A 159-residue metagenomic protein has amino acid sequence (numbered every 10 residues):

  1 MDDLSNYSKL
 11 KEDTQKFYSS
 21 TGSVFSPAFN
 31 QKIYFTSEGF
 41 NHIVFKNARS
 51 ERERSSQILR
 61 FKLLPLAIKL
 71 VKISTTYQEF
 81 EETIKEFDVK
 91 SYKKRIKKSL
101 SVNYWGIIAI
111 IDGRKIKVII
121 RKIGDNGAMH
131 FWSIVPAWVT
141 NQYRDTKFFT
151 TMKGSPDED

Functional and structural regions predicted by a protein language model:
M1-D159: Ribonuclease/tRNase effector modules and their secretory precursors
